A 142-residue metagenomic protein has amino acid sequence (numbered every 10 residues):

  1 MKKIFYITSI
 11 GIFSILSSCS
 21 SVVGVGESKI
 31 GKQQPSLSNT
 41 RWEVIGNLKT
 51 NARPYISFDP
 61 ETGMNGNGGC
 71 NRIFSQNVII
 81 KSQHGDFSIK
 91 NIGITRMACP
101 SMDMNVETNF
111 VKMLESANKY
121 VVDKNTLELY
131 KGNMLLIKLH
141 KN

Functional and structural regions predicted by a protein language model:
M1-I4: Positively charged n-region of N-terminal signal peptides that target proteins for export
Y6-I7, V111: Short amphipathic alpha-helical "recognition" segments used for binding
T8-S17: Bacterial N-terminal signal peptides
C19-N142: Lipid interaction determinants
